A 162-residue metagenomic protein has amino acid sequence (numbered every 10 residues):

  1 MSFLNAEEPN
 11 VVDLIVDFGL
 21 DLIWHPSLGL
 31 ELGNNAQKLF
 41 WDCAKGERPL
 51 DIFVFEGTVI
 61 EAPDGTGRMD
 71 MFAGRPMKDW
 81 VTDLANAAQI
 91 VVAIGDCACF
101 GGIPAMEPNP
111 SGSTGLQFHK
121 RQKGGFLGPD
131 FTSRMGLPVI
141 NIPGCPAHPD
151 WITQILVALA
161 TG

Functional and structural regions predicted by a protein language model:
M1-G162: Iron-sulfur-associated redox domains of electron-transfer enzymes in respiratory and anaerobic energy metabolism
